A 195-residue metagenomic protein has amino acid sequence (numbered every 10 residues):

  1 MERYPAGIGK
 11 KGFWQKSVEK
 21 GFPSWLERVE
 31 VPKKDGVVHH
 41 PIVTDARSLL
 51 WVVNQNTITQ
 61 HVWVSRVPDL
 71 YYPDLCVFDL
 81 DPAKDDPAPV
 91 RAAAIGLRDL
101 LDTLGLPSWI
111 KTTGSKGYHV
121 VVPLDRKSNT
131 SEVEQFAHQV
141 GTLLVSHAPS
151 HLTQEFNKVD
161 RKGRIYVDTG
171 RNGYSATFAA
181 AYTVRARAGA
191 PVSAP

Functional and structural regions predicted by a protein language model:
M1-D74: Active-site loop/lid in soluble adenylation, ligation, and acyl-transfer enzymes
M1-P5, S108-G114, E155-V159: Short beta-strand
I8-G12, D86, G117-H119, Y174-A176: Flexible loop/turn segments at secondary-structure boundaries
K34-V38, V43, Q55-C76, P82-D85 (+2 more regions): C-terminal accessory nucleic-acid interaction domains of nucleic acid-metabolism proteins
P89-V90: Helical scaffold of the NTase/Pol beta-like nucleotidyltransferase catalytic core
R98-T112: Active-site palm subdomain of RNA-directed nucleic acid polymerases
T112-V122: Short, conserved phosphate-binding/catalytic loop or strand-edge motifs used in phosphoryl-/nucleotidyl-transfer
V121-E134: Catalytic palm subdomain of template-directed nucleic-acid polymerases, centered on the conserved carboxylate motif
